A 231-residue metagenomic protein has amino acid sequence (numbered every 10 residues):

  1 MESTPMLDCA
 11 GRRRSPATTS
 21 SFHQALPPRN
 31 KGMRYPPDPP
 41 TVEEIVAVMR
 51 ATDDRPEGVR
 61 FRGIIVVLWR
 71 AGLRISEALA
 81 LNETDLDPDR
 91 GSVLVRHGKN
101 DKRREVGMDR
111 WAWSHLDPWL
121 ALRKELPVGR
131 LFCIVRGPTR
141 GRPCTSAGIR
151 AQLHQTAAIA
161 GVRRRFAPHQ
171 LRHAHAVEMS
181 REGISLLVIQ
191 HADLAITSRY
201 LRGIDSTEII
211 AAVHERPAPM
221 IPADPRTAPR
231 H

Functional and structural regions predicted by a protein language model:
M1-H23, V42, S76, A80-P118: Conserved tyrosine-mediated DNA breakage-rejoining catalytic core shared by Y-recombinases
M1-P28, P36-P39, G137, H214-H231: C-terminal secondary-structure termini that scaffold catalytic or DNA-interacting sites
R34, D38, G98-P118, G129-H154: C-terminal catalytic core of Y-nucleophile DNA break-rejoin enzymes
V42-I75, K124-L126, R172: Basic, Lys/Arg- and aromatic-enriched nucleic-acid-binding interface segment
R50-E57, V106, L126-P127, R150-L187 (+1 more regions): Short, basic (Lys/Arg/His-rich) helix/loop patches that form interaction surfaces in the mid-to-C-terminal regions
R62-R74, S92-L94, V177-E178, R202: Short pre-functional
V67-A80, N100, E182-I184, H191-A192: A short, glycine-centered helix-capping/turn motif at helix boundaries that positions DNA-contacting or catalytic
H97-N100, Q190-E215: Catalytic-site neighborhood detector that most strongly recognizes the C-terminal catalytic loop/helix of tyrosine
